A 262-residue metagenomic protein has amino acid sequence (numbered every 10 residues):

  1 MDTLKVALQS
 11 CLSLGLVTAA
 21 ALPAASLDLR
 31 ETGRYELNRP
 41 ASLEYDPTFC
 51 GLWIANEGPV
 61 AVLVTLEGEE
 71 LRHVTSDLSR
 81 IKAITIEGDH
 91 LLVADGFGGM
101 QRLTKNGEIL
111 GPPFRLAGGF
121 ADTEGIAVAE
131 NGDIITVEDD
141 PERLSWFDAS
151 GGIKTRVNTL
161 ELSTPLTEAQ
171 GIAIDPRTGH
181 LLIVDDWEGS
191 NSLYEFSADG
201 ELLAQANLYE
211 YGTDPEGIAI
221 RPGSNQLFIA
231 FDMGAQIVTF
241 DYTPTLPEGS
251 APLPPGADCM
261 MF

Functional and structural regions predicted by a protein language model:
M1-L12: Bacterial N-terminal signal peptides that target proteins for export
L27-Y35, E69-T75, I109-A117, I153-T164 (+1 more regions): A short beta-strand motif characteristic of beta-propeller blades
Y35-F49, D77-G88, F97, A117-D133 (+2 more regions): Beta-rich, blade/repeat-based domains predominating in secreted/periplasmic proteins but also intracellular
E36, Y45-P47, L52-G58, L92-G98 (+4 more regions): Conserved beta-strand positions in repeat-built beta-propeller and related beta-rich domains
A55-E67: Beta-propeller domains
V60-V62, G99-R102, R143-W146, S192-Y194 (+1 more regions): A short loop-to-beta-strand structural motif that recurs across blades of beta-propeller domains
T65-E69, T104-E108, D148-G152, F196-E201 (+1 more regions): Short loop/turn segments that connect beta-strands within beta-propeller blades
E216-M260: Blade-level signature of beta-propeller repeat domains, shared across WD40, Kelch, NHL, RCC1 and BNR/Asp-box propellers
